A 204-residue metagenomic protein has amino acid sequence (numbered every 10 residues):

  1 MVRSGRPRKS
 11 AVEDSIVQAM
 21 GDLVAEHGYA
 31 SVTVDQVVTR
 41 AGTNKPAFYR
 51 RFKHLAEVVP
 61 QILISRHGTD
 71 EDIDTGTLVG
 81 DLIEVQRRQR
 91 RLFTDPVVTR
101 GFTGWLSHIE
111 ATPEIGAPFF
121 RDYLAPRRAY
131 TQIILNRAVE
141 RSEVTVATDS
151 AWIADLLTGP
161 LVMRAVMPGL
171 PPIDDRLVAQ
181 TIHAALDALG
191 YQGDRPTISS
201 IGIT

Functional and structural regions predicted by a protein language model:
M1, E84, R91, A125 (+4 more regions): C-terminal peripheral helix-coil segments that are non-catalytic and often amphipathic
M1-H27, S31-R40, P46, E57: Basic, helix-initiating cap at the start of DNA-binding domains
S31, H54-V59, T69-D70, L82 (+1 more regions): Short amphipathic alpha-helical segment with a characteristic S/N-K-E followed by hydrophobic residues
H67, R87-F93, G101-A111, I182-A188: Helix-loop "lid/cap" segments that line or gate small-molecule binding pockets
D70-R100: Hydrophobic alpha-helical connector segments
P96, R100, P113-E140: Amphipathic alpha-helical packing segments from all-alpha helical-bundle domains
P118-Y123, E140-L156, I173-R176: All-alpha amphipathic helical-bundle segments outside canonical DNA-binding/catalytic cores that form hydrophobic
